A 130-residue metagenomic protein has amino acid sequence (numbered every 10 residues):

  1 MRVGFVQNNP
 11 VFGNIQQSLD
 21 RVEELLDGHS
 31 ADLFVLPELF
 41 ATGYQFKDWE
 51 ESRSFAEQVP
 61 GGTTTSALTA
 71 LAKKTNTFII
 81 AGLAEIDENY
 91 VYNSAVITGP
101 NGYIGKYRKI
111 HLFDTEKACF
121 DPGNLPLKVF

Functional and structural regions predicted by a protein language model:
M1-F5: Extreme N-terminal starter segment of soluble prokaryotic enzymes
Q7-L25: N-terminal phosphate-binding loop and adjacent alpha-helix
Q7-N9, P37, Q45, R108: Residue-level recognition of beta-strand->loop/alpha-helix junctions
G13, Y44, L112-T115: Conserved protein kinase catalytic core
I15, E24-P100: Cys-nucleophile CN-hydrolase/nitrilase-fold catalytic domain and related Cys-dependent amidase chemistry that acts on
R21, F46, E51-S52, F113 (+2 more regions): Hydrophobic alpha-helical segments
I86-F130: Active-site catalytic loop in hydrolytic enzyme cores
